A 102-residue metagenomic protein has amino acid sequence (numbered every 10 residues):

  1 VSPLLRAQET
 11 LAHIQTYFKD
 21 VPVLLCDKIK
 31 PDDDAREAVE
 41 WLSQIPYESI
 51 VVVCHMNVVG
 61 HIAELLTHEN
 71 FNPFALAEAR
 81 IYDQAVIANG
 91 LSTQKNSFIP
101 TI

Functional and structural regions predicted by a protein language model:
V1-E48: Phosphate-coordination/substrate-recognition cap region in phosphate-metabolizing enzymes
E9, I14, D20, L65 (+2 more regions): Residue-level signal for the start and early helices of compact helical domains
I29, M56-V58, V86, F98: Short, flexible active-site-adjacent loop segments at beta-strand->alpha-helix junctions, enriched in small/polar
D34-V39, V58-E64, V86-S92: Low-complexity, flexible helical/coil segments
L42-C54, T93-I102: A polyampholytic, Gly/Pro-enriched intrinsically disordered region
Q44, V51, M56-E78: Non-DNA-binding regulatory cores of transcription-related proteins, predominantly C-terminal effector-binding
E69-T93, I99: Domain-level recognition of soluble alpha/beta enzyme cores, biased toward histidine phosphatases/phosphomutases
